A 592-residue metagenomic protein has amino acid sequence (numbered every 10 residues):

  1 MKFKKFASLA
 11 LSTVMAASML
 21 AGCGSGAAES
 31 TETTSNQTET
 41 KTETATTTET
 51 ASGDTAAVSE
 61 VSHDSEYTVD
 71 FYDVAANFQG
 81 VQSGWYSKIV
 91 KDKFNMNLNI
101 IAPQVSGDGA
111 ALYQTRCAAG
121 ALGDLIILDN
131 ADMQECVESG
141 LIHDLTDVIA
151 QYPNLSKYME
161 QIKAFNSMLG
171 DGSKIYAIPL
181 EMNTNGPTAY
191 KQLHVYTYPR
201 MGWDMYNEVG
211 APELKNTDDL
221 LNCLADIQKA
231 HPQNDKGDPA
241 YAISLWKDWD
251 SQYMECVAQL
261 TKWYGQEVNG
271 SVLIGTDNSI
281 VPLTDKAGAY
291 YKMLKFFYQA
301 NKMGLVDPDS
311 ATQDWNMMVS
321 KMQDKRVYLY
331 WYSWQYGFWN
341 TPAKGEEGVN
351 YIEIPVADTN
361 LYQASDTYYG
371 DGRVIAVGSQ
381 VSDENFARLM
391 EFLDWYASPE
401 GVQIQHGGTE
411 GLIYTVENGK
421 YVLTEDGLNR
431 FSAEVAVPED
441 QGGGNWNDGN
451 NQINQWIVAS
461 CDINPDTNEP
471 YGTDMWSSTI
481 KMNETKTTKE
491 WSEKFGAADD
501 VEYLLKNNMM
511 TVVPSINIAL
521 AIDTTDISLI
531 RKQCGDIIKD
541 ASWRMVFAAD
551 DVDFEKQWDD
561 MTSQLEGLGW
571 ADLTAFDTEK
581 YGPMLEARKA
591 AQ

Functional and structural regions predicted by a protein language model:
M1-A10: Bacterial Sec-dependent N-terminal signal peptides
S8, G24-D219, E255-A258, Y264-L273 (+3 more regions): Conserved N-terminal structural module of periplasmic/extracytoplasmic solute-binding proteins
S18-G22: C-terminal motif of bacterial Sec signal peptides marking the signal peptidase cleavage site
N97-P103, P308-D309, I352-I354: General small-molecule cofactor/ligand-binding pocket signal
G123-I127, Y328-S333: Paired acidic/hydrophobic, glycine-rich loop segments that form the ligand-binding mouth/hinge of periplasmic-binding
E135-V148, N340-Y362: Ligand-binding "clamshell"
Y152, K174, P179-Y253, I274-K321 (+2 more regions): Helix-loop-helix "hinge/cap" segment bordering the ligand-binding cleft or interdomain interface
Q403-D540: Conserved small-residue motifs centered on glycine
